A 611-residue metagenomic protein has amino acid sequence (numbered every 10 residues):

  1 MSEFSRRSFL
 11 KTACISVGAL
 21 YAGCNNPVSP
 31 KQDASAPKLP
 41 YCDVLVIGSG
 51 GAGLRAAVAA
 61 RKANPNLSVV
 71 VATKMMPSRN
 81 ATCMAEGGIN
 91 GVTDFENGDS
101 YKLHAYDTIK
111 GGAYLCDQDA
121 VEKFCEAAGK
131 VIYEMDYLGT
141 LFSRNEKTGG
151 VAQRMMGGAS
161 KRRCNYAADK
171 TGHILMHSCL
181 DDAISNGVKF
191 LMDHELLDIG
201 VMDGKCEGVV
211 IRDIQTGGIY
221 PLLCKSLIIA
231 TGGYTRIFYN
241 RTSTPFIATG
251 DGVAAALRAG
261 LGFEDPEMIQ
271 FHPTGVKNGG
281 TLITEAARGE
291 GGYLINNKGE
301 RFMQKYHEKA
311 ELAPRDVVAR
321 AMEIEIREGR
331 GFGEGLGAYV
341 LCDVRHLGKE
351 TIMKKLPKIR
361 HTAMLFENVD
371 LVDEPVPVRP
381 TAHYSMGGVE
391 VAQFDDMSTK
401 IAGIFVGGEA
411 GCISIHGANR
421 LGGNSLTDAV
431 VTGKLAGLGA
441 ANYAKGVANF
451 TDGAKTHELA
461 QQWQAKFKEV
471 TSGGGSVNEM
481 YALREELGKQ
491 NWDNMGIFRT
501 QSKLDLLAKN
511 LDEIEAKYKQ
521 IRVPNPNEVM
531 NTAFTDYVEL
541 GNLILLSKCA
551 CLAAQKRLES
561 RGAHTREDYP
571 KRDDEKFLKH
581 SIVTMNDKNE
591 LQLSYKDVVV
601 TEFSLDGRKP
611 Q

Functional and structural regions predicted by a protein language model:
M1-V17: N-terminal secretory signal peptides and thylakoid transit peptides that target proteins across membranes
G23-G51: C-terminal segment of N-terminal export signals and the immediately downstream linker at the start of the mature
D33, P40, G51, A56-A59 (+12 more regions): Glycine- and aromatic-enriched mobile tails/lids
P40-C42, G217-S226: Core beta-strand elements of the Rossmann-like FAD/NAD(P) dinucleotide-binding domain in flavoenzyme oxidoreductases
G91-F124: Glycine-rich active-site loop/strand segments that organize a redox cofactor
E134-G218, A230, H272-G279, L294: Conserved redox-cofactor binding core of oxidoreductases
S226-T281, G422-G439: Glycine-rich loop(s) and the adjacent beta-strand/alpha-helix scaffold that form part
A255, L261-P377, G439-K445, E485: An anion/pyrophosphate-binding glycine-rich loop and adjacent beta-alpha core in soluble alpha-beta enzymes
